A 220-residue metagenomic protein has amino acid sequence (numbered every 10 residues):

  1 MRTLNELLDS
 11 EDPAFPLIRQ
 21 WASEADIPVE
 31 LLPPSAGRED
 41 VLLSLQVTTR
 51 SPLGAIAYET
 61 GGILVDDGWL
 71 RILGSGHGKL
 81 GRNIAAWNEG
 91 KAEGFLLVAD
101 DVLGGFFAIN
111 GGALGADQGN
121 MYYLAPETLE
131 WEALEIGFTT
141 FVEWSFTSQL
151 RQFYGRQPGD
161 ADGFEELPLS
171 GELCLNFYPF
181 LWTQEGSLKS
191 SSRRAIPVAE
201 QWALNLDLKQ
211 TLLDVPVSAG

Functional and structural regions predicted by a protein language model:
M1-D117, Q152, E165-G220: A surface-exposed partner-binding patch
D117-G155: Compact, glycine/acidic-enriched structural inserts
E143-W144, R156, A161-E172: Acidic, serine/threonine- and proline-rich low-complexity regulatory tracts
